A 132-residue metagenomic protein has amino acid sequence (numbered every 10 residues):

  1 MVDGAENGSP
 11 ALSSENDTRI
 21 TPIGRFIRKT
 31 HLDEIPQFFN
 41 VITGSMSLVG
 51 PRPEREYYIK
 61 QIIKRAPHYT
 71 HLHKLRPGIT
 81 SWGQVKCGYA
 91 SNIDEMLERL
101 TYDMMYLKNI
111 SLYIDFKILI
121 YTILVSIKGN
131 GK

Functional and structural regions predicted by a protein language model:
M1-K132: Conserved small/aromatic sequence motifs within transmembrane helices
